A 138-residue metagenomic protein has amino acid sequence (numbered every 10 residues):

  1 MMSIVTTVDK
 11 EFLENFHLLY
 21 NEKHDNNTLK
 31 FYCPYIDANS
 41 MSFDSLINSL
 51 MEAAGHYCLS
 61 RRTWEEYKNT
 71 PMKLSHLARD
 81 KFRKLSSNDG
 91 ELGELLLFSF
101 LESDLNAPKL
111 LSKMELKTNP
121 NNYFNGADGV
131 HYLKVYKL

Functional and structural regions predicted by a protein language model:
M1-L74: A structured, charge-rich N-terminal accessory region that forms the first stable segment of a protein and links
M1-M2, G93, V130: Intrinsically disordered, charged low-complexity linkers and terminal tails that flank or connect structured domains
L77-F98: A short, highly charged nucleic-acid-interacting micro-segment common to nuclease and nuclease-linked defense proteins
L105-N121: A short acidic/basic microdomain associated with nuclease active sites
N125-Y132: Short acidic loop-to-beta-strand element that houses the catalytic metal-binding Asp/Glu of nuclease active sites
Y132-L138: Active-site beta-strand-loop-beta-strand hairpin of nuclease catalytic cores that positions key catalytic residues
